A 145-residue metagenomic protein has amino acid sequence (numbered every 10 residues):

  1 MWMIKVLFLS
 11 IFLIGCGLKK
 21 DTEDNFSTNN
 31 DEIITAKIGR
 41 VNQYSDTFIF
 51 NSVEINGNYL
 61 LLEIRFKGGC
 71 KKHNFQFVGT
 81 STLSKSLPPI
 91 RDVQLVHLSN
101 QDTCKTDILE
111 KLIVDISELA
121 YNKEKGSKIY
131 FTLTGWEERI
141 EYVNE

Functional and structural regions predicted by a protein language model:
M1-C16: Sec-dependent bacterial lipoprotein signal peptides
I14-K67, K71-E145: Domain-level signature for proteins that mediate thiol-based redox and metal-cofactor handling
